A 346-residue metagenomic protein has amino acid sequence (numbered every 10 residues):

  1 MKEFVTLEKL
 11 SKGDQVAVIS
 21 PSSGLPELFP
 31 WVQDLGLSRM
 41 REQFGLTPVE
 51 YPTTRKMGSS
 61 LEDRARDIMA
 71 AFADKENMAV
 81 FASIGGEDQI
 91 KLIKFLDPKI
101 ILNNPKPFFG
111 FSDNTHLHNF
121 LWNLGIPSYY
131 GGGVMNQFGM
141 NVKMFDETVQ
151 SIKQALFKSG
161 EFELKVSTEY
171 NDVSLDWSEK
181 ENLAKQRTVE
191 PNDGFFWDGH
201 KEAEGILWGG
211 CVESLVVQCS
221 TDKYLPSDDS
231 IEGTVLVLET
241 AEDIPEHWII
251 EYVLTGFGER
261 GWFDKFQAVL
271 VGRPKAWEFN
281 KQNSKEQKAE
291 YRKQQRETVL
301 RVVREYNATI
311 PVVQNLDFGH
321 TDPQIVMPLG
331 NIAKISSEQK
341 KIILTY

Functional and structural regions predicted by a protein language model:
M1-E76: ATP/NTP phosphate-donor binding region
V18, V80, D113, L215 (+2 more regions): Buried hydrophobic positions in well-ordered alpha/beta secondary-structure cores of metabolic enzymes
A73-L96: Long, hydrophobic/aromatic-enriched structural stretches that serve as scaffold segments
E76, L102-P107, I126, F266-Q267 (+1 more regions): A short helix->loop->beta-strand "cap" motif at the edges of active sites that frequently abuts
L96-N123, P127-N136: Short, acidic/small-residue loops that bind anionic groups at enzyme active sites
G133-E213: Conserved anion/nucleotide-ligand pocket segment
I206-I249: Oxyanion-binding "anion nests"
H247-Y346: C-terminal active-site/capping subdomain that shapes the small-molecule cofactor and substrate pocket of enzyme
